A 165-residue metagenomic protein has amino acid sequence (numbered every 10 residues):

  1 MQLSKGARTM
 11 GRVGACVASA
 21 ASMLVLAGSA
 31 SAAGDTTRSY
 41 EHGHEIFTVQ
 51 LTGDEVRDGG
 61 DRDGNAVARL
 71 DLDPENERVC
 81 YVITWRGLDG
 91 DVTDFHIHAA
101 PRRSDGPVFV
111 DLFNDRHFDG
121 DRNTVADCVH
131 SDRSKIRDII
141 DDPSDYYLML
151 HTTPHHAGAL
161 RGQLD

Functional and structural regions predicted by a protein language model:
Q2-F95, A99-D165: Metal-centered catalytic cores of metalloenzymes
